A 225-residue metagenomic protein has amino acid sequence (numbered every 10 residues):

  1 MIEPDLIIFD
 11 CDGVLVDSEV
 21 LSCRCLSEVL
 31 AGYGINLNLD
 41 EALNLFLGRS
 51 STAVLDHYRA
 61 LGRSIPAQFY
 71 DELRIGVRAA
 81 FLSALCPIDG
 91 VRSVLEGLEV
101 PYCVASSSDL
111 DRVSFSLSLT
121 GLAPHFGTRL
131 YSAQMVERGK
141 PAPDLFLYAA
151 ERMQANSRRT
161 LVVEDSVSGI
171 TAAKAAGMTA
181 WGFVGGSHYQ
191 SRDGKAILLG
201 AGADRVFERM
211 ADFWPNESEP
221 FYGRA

Functional and structural regions predicted by a protein language model:
M1-D5, E96, D109-L110, S114-A225: Asp-based, Mg2+/Mn2+-dependent phosphohydrolase catalytic module
M1-N44: Active-site neighborhood of HAD-like aspartate-dependent phosphohydrolases
L15, Y102, V162-V163: Conserved SAM-binding loop
L21, F46-S50, C86-G90, S108 (+3 more regions): Short beta->alpha linker loops
C23, S27, L43, S51-D56 (+3 more regions): An amphipathic alpha-helix signature
V29-L30, S50-S64, S116, A150 (+1 more regions): Helix-loop "lid/cap" segments that line or gate small-molecule binding pockets
N36, D56-S93: Metal-dependent phosphoesterase signature
A79-V104, L110-S114: Short, acidic loop-to-helix structural element flanking the phosphoryl-transfer center in phosphate-processing enzymes
